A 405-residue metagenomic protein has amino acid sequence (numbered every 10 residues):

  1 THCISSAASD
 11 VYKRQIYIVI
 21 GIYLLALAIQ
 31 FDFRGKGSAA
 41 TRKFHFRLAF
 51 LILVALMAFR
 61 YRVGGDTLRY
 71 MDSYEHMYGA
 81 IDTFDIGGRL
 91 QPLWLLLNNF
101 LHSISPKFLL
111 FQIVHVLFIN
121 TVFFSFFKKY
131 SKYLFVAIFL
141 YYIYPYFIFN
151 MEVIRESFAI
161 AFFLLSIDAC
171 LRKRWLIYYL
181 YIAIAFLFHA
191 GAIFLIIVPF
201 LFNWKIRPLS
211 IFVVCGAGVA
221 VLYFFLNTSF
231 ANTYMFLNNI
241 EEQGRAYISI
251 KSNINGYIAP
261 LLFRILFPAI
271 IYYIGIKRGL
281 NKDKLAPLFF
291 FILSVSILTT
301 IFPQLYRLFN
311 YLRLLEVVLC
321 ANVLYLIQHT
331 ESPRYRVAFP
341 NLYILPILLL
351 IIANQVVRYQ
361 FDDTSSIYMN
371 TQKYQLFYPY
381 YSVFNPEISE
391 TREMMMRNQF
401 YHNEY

Functional and structural regions predicted by a protein language model:
T1-Y12: Single conserved hydrophobic/aromatic residue that forms the stacking wall/gate of nucleotide- or nucleobase-binding
F44-H45, V63, L68-D72, M77 (+5 more regions): Alpha-helical transmembrane segments and terminal signal-anchor/GPI-anchor hydrophobic tails, characterized by long
L68-H76, T83-P106: Short hydrophobic/aromatic helix or loop-helix immediately within or flanking a transmembrane segment in polytopic
F124-I143: Transmembrane-helix signature of polytopic, membrane-embedded enzymes that assemble or transfer cell-envelope glycans
M151-S157: Short acidic/glycine- and proline-prone juxtamembrane loop motifs at membrane-interface regions of multi-pass membrane
F163-I177: Membrane-interface transmembrane helices that cradle and orient dolichyl/undecaprenyl
I177-L201, L293-I297: Membrane-interface alpha helices of multi-pass inner-membrane proteins
H329-I352: Signature aromatic-anchored transmembrane alpha helix within multi-pass, membrane-resident enzymes that catalyze glycan
